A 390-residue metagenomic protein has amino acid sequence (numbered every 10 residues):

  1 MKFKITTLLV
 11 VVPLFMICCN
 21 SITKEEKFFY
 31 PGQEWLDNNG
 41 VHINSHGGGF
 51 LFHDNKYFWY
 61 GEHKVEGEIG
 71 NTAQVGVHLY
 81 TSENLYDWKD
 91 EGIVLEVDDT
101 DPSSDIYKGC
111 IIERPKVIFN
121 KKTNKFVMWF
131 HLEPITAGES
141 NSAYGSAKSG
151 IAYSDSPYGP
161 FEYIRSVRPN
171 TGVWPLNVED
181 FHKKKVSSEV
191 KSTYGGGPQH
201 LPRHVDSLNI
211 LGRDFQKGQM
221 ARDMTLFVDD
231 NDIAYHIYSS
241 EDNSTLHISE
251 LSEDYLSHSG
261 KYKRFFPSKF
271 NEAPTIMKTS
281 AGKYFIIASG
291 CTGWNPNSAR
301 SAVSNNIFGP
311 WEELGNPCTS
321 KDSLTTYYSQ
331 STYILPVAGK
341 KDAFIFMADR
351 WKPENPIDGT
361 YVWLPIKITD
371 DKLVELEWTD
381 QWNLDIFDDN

Functional and structural regions predicted by a protein language model:
M1-E25: Bacterial Sec-dependent N-terminal signal peptides
C19-N390: Carbohydrate-active catalytic/glycan-binding domains of CAZyme proteins, especially the secreted or lumenal ectodomains
